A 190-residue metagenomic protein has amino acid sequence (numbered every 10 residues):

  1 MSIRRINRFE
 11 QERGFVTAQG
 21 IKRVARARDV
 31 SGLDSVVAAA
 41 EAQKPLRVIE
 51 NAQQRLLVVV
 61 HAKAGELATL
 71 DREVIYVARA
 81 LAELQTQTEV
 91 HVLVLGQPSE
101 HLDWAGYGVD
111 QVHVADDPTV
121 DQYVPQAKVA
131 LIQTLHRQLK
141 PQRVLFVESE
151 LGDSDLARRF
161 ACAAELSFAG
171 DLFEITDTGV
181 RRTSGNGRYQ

Functional and structural regions predicted by a protein language model:
M1-Q190: N-terminal glycine-rich FAD/FM-binding segment characteristic of electron-transfer flavoproteins
